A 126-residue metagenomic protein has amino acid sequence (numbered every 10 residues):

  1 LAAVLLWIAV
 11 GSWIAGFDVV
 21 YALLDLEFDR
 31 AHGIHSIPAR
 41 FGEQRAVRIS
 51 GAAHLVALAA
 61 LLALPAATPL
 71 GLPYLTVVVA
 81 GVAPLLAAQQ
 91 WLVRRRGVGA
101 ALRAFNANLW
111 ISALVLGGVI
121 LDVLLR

Functional and structural regions predicted by a protein language model:
L1-R126: Multi-pass alpha-helical membrane architecture of UbiA-family and related isoprenoid/lipid prenyltransferases
